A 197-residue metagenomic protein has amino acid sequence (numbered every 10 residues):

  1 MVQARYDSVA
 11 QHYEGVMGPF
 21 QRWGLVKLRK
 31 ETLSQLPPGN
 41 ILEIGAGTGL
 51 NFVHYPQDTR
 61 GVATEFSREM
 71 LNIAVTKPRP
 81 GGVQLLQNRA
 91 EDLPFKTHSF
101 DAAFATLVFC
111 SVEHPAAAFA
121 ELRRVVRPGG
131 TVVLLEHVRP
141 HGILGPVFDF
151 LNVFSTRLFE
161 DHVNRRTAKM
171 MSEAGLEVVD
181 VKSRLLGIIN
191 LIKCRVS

Functional and structural regions predicted by a protein language model:
M1-P37, L50-N51, M70-I73, V147-F154 (+1 more regions): Conserved class I S-adenosyl-L-methionine
M17-Q21, V133-L191: C-terminal alpha-helical "lid/dimerization" subdomain adjacent to the S-adenosyl-L-methionine
N40-D92: Class I SAM-dependent methyltransferase SAM/SAH-binding core
E91-A103: A short acidic, Gly/Pro-enriched loop at the edge of an enzyme's catalytic core that lines a small-molecule cofactor
A102-H114: A short SAM/SAH-binding and catalytic strip from SAM-dependent methyltransferases
A116-T131: A short glycine-rich, Lys/Arg-flanked "PGG" loop and its adjoining helix->strand segment in the class I
L191-S197: C-terminal lobe and adjacent flexible extensions of AdoMet/dcAdoMet transferase-like proteins
